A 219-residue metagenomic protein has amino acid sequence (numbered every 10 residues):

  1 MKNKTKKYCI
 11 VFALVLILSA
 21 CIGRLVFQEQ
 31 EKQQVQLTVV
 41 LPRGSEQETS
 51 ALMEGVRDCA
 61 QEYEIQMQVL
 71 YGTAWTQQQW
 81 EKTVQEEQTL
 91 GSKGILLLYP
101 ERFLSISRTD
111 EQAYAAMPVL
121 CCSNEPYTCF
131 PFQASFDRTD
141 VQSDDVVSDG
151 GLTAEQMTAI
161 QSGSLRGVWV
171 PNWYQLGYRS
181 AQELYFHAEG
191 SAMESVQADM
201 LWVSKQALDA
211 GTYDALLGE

Functional and structural regions predicted by a protein language model:
M1-K6: Short, Lys/Arg-rich N-terminal segment immediately upstream of the first membrane anchor
C9-R24: Hydrophobic membrane-insertion alpha-helices, especially the h-region of bacterial N-terminal signal peptides
I10, Q175, R179-E219: Hinge/cleft segment of the Venus flytrap/periplasmic-binding protein
V26-V40: Ser/Thr/Pro/Gly-rich low-complexity linker/stalk segments immediately outside membranes or between
L37-E54, C59, Q68-Q77: Extracytoplasmic "Venus flytrap"
T73-Y127, P131-F132, Q142: Beta-alpha junction/loop-to-helix N-cap segments that form part of ligand/metal-binding clefts
V119-E125, D144-S164, S204-A207: Venus flytrap/periplasmic-binding-protein-like
E125-R138, S162-Y174: Short beta-strand elements at the ligand-binding edges of bilobed clamshell
